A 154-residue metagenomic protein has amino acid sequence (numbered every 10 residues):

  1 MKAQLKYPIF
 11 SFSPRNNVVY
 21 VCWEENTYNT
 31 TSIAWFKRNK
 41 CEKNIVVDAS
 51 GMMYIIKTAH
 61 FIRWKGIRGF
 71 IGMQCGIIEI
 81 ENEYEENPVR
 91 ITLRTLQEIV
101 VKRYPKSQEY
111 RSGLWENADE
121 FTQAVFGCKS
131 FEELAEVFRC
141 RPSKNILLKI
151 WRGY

Functional and structural regions predicted by a protein language model:
M1-E25: Short, extreme N-terminal segment that most often corresponds to the first beta-strand
N17-M52: Short, flexible N-terminal segments of the mature chain
E42-Y154: Low-complexity intrinsically disordered segments
